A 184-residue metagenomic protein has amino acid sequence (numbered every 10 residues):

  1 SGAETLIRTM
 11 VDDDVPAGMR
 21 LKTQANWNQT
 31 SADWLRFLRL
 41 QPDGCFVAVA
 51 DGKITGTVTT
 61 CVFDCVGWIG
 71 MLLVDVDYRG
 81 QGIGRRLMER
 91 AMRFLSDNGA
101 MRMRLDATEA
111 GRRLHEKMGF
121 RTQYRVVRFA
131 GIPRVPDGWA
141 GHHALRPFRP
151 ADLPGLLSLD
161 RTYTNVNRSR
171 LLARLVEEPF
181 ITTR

Functional and structural regions predicted by a protein language model:
S1-E4, T9-Q24, P136-A140, R149-T162: A short, well-structured alpha-helix characteristic of acyl/acetyltransferase catalytic modules
M10, L72-V74: Hydrophobic adenine-recognition pocket in adenosine-nucleotide-binding enzymes
T30, R36-G56, W68, R125 (+1 more regions): A short helix-loop-beta-strand connector motif used in the catalytic cores of GNAT acetyltransferases and, in some
C61-G70, R79, Q123: A conserved beta-turn-beta hairpin within the catalytic core of GNAT-like acetyltransferases that forms part
V74, G80-R93, E116-K117: Conserved acetyl-CoA-binding loop-helix of GNAT-fold acetyltransferases
L95-T108: Conserved GNAT acetyl-CoA-binding A-motif
F120-R184: Amide-forming acyltransferase catalytic core, primarily the GNAT-like/NAT-type and related acyltransferase folds
